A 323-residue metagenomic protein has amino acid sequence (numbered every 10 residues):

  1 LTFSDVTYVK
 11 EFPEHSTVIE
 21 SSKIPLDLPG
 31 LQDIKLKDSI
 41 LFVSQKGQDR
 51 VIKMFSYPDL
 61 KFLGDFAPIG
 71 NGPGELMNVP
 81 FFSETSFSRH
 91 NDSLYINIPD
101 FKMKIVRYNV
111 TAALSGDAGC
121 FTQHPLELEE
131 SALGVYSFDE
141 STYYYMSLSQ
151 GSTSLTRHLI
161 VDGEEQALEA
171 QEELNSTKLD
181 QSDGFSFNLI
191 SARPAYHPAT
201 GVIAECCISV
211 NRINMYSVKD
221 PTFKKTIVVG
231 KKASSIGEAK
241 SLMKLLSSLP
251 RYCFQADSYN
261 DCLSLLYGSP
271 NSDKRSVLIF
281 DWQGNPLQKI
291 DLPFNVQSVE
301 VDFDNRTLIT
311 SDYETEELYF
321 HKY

Functional and structural regions predicted by a protein language model:
F3-P29, N285: A short helix->beta-strand "capping" segment at the edge of beta-propeller domains
S21-V51, S264-G268: Beta-strand-rich domains and repeat architectures in extracellular enzymes and scaffolds, especially beta-propellers
G30-K35, F81-N91, L133-E140, S186-G201 (+3 more regions): Structural signature of eukaryotic scaffold interfaces centered on beta-propeller domains
K61-L94, V296: Blade-loop segments of beta-propeller domains
G72-L76, K232-M243, N285-D302: Conserved blade-ending motifs and adjacent loop-strand segments that build the rim/top face of beta-propeller domains
F101-M103, N109-S141: Asp-box/WD-like beta-propeller blade repeats and closely related beta-sheet repeat scaffolds
R157-V161, K274-G284: Beta-propeller blade signature
L245-I279: Loop/turn-rich, solvent-exposed surfaces of beta-rich toroidal or solenoidal domains
